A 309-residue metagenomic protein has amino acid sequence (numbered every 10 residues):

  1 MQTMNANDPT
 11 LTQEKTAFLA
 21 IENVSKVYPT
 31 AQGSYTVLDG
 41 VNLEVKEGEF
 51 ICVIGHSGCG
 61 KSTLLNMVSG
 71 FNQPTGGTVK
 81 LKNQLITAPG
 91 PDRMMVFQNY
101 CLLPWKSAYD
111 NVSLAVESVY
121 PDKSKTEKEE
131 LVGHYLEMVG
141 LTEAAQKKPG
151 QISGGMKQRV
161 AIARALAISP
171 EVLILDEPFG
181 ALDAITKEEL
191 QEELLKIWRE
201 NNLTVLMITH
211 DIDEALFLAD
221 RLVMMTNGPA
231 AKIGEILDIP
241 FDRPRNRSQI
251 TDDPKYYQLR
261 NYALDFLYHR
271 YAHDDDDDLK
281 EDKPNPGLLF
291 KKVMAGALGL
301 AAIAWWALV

Functional and structural regions predicted by a protein language model:
I54-H56: The feature captures the beta-strand-to-loop junction immediately N-terminal to the Walker
S69: Helix-to-loop junction immediately C-terminal to a conserved catalytic motif
G77-P89: Conserved ABC transporter NBD signature motif
K106-A115: Short coil-to-helix segment of the ABC ATPase nucleotide-binding domain corresponding to the Q-loop/switch region
S124-A144, K196: Conserved ABC ATPase "signature" region
K147-G150, I168: Conserved signature/switch motifs of ABC ATPase nucleotide-binding domains
I162: Hydrophobic anchor residue at the start of the ABC signature
L173-D176: Catalytic Walker B motif of ABC-type/P-loop ATPase nucleotide-binding domains
